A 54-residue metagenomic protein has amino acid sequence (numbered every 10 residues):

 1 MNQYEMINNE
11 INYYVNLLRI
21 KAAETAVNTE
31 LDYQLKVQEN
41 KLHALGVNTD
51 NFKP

Functional and structural regions predicted by a protein language model:
M1-N2: N-terminal hydrophobic targeting signals that begin at the initiator methionine
M6-P54: Short, charge-rich amphipathic interface segments used for partner binding and complex assembly
